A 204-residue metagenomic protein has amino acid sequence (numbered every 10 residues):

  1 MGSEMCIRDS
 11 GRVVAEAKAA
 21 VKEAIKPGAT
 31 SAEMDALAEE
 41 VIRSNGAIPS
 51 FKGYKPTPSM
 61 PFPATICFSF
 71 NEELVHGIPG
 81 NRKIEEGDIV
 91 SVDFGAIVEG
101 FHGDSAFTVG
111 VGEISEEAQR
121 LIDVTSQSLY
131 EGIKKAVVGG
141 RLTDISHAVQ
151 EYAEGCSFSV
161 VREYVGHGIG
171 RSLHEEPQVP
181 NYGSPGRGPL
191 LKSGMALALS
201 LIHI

Functional and structural regions predicted by a protein language model:
M1-C6, I204: Short, small-residue-biased leader/transition segments that mark boundaries at the very start of proteins
E4, R12-P27, S31, E40-A47 (+5 more regions): Catalytic-core "active-site belt" of small-molecule-metabolizing enzymes, emphasizing His/Asp/Glu-rich regions
T30, L201-I204: Ser/Thr-glycine-rich phosphate-binding loops at phosphate-binding pockets of nucleotides, nucleotide cofactors
V41-V75: Translation machinery proteins
F62, C67-F101, P177-I202: Acidic/histidine-enriched ion/cofactor-binding microenvironments in catalytic or ligand-binding pockets
